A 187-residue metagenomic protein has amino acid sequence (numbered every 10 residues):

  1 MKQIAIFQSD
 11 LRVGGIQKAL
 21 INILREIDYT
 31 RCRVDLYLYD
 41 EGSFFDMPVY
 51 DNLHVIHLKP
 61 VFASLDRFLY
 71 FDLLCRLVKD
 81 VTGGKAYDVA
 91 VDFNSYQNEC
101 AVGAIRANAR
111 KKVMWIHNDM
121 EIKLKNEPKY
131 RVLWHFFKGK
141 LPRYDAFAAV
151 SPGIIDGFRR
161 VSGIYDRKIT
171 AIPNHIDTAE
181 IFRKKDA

Functional and structural regions predicted by a protein language model:
M1-A5: Extreme N-terminal starter segment of soluble prokaryotic enzymes
I6-V13, K18, E26-L69, I154 (+2 more regions): N-terminal strand-loop element at the rim of the active site of nucleotide-sugar-dependent glycosyltransferases
S9, P60, N94-S95, I116-M120 (+1 more regions): Histidine-centered beta-alpha loop that forms part of the nucleotide-sugar donor binding/catalytic region in diverse
F62-L65, K111-Y130, A146: A short, histidine- and acid-enriched strand-loop-helix "catalytic/donor-clamping" loop that lines the nucleotide-sugar
V78-G84, Y130-A149: Membrane-proximal helix-turn-helix segments that form the acceptor-binding/catalytic region of lipid-linked
V89-R110, I116: An aromatic- and histidine-rich active-site surface loop
G153, H175: Carbohydrate-associated surface elements
I181-A187: A short helix/loop element that forms part of the nucleotide-sugar donor recognition site in Leloir-type
